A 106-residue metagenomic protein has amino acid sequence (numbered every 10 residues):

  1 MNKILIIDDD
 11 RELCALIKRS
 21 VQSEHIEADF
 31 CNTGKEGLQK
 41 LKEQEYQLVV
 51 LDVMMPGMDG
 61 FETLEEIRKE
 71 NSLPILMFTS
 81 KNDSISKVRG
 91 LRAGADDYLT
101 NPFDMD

Functional and structural regions predicted by a protein language model:
A15-S23: Charged docking surfaces used in two-component/phosphorelay signaling
H25-N32, K40: Short hydrophobic/Thr-rich beta-strand motif most characteristic of the beta2 strand and flanking loop of CheY-like
N32-E36, D59-E62, S86: Acidic catalytic/metal-coordinating carboxylates
Q39, D59-S72: Short amphipathic alpha-helix used as the core "switch/output" element in two-component signaling
Q44-V50: Active-site beta3 strand of CheY-like receiver
V53-M55: Receiver (REC) domain active-site loop signature in two-component systems and cognate sites in sensor histidine kinases
N101: A Lys-centered signature of the CheY-like receiver
